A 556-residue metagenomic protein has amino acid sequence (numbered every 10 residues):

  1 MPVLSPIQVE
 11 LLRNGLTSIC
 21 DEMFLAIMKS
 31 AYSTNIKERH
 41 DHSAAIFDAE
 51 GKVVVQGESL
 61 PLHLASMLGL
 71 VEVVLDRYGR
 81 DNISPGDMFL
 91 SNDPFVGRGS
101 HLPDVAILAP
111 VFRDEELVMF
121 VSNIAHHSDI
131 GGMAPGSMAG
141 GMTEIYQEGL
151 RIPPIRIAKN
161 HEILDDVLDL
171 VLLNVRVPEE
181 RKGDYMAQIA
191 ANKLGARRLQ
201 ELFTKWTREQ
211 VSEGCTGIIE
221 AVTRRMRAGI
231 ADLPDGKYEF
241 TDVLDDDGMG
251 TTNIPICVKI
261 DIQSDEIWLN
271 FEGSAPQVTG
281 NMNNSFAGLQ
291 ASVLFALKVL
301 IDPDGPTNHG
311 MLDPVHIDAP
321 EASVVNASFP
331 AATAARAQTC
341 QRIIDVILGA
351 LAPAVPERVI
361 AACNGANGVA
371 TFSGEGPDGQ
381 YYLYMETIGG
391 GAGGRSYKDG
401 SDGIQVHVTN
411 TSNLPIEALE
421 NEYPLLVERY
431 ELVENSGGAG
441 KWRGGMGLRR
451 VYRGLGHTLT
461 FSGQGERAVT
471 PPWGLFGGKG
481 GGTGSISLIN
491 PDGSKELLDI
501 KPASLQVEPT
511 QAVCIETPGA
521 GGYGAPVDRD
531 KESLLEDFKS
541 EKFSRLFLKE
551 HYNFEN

Functional and structural regions predicted by a protein language model:
M1-P85, L90-R113, L117-W268, E272-N556: Glycine/proline-enriched, intrinsically flexible loops and inter-domain linkers
